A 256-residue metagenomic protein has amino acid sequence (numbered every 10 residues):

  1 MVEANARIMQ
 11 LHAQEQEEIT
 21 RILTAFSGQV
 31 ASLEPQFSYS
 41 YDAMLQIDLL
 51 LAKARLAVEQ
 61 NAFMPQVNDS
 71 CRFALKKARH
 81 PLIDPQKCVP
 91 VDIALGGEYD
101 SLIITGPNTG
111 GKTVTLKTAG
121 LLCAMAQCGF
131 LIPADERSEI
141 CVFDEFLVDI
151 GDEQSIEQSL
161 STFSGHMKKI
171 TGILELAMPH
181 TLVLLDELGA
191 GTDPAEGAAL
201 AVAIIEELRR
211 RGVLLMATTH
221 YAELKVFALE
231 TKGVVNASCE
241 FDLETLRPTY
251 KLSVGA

Functional and structural regions predicted by a protein language model:
M1-P35, K87, E98-D100: Switch/coupling subdomain of P-loop NTPase systems
V2, A6, P35-S38, S161 (+1 more regions): A generic "alpha-helical surface" signal
N5, H12-I19, D48-L51, K77 (+1 more regions): A structural signal for well-ordered alpha-helices, especially hydrophobic packing surfaces of coiled-coils
G28-D84: Phosphate-binding P-loop/Walker A region and its immediate neighborhood
Q60-A256: ATPase nucleotide-binding head domains, primarily ABC-like/P-loop NTPase cores
